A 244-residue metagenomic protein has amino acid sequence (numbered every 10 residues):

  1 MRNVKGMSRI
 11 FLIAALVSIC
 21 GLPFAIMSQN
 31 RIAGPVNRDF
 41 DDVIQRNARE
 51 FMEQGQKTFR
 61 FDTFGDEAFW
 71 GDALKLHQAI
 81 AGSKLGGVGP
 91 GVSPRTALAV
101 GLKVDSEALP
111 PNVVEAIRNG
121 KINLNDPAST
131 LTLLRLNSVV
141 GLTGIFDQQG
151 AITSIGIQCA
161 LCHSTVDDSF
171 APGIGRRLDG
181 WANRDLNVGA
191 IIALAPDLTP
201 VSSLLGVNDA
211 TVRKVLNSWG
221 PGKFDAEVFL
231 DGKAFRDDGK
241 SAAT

Functional and structural regions predicted by a protein language model:
R2-T244: Periplasmic c-type cytochrome electron-transfer domains
